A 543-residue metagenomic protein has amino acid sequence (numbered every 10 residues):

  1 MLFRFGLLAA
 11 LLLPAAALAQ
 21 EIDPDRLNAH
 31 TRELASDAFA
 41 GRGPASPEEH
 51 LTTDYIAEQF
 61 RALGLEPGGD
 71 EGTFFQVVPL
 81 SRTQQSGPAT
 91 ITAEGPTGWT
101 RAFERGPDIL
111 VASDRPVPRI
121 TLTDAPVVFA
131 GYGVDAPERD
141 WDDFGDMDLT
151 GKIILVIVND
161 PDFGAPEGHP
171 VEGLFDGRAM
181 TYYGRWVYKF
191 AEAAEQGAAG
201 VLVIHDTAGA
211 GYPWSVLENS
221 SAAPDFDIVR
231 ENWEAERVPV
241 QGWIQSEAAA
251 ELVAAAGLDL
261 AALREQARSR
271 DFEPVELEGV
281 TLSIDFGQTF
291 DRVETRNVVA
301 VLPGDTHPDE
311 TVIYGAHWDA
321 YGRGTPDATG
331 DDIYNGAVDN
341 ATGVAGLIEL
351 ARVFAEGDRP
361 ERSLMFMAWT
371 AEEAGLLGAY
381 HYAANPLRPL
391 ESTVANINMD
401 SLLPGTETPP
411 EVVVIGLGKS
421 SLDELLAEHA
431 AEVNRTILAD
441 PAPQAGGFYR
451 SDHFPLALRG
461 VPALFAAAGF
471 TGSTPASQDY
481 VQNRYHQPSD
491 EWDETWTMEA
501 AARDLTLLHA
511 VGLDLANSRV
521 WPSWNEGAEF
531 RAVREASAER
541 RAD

Functional and structural regions predicted by a protein language model:
R4-A15: Bacterial N-terminal signal peptides
A17-D70, P88-T90, A248-E251, A255 (+2 more regions): N-terminal hydrophobic or amphipathic helices/low-complexity stretches enriched in small/hydrophobic/Pro/Gly
Q20-E21, D37-P47, A62, V77-P79 (+11 more regions): Second-shell loop/turn segments in exported
A40-G168, E276-E278, F290, E294-T295: Noncatalytic luminal/extracellular "stalk/propeptide" segments of secretory-pathway proteins
E94-G95, I109-D146, N232-G336, E349-R352 (+2 more regions): Soluble metallo-hydrolase cores and metallopeptidase-like ectodomains found primarily in the secretory/periplasmic
E104-N232, R237-V240, P303, T311 (+3 more regions): Extracellular/luminal Protease-associated
E104-P107, R119-T121, G145, I228-L260 (+4 more regions): Metal-dependent peptidase/peptidase-like ectodomains
A194, H205, E265, R270-F272 (+1 more regions): Active-site-adjacent substrate-binding region of metalloamidase/peptidase-like peptide-processing proteins
